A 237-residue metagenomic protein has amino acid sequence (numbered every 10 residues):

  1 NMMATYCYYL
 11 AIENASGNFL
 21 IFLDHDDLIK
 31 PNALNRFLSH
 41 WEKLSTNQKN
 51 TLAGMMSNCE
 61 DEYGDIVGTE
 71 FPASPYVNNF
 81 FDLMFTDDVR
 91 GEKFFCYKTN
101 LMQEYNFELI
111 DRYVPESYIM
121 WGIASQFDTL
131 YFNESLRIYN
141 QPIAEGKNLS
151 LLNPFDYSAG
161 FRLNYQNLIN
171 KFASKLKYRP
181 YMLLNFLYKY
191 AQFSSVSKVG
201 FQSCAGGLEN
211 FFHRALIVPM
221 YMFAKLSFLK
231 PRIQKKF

Functional and structural regions predicted by a protein language model:
N1-A15: Glycine-rich, basic loop-to-helix element that forms the pyrophosphate-binding segment of sugar-nucleotide handling
L20: Short aromatic/hydrophobic "clamp" motif used to bind/position activated sugar donors
D24-L28: The conserved acidic donor/metal-binding loop of glycosyltransferases
N32-T69: Conserved donor NDP-sugar-binding/catalytic core segment of glycosyltransferases
D61, V67-S150: Conserved nucleotide-sugar donor-binding catalytic segment
E134-F237: C-terminal subregions of glycosyltransferases and related glycan-biosynthesis enzymes
